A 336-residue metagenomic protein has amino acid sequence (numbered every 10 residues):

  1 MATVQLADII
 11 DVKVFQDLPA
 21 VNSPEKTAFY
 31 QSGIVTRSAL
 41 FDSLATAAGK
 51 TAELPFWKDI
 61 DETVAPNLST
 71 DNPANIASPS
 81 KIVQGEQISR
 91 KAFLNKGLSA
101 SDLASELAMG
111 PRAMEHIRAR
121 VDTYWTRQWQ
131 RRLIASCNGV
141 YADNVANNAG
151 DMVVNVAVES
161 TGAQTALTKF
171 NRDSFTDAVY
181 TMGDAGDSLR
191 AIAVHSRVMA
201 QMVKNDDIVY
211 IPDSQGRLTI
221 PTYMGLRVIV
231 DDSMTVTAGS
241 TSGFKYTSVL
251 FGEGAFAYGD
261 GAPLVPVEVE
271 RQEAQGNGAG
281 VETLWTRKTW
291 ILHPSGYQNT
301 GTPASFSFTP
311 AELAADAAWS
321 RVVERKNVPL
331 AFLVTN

Functional and structural regions predicted by a protein language model:
M1-F29, S248-G252, A262-N336: Protruding loop/beta-arch "assembly-hinge" segments enriched in small, turn-prone residues
M1-R90, D187, D316-N336: N-terminal "assembly arms/tails" that initiate or stabilize quaternary assembly in self-assembling proteins
L54, Q84-N148, D184-R197, V228 (+1 more regions): Long, contiguous amphipathic alpha-helices that act as assembly "spine/axial" helices in icosahedral shell and virion
E62-A65, A108, Q201-K204, I211 (+2 more regions): Short helix/loop capping segments that flank catalytic or ligand/cofactor-binding pockets
I76-V83, S214-R227, S305-R325: Short, cationic low-complexity segments
A142-M224: Extended, solvent-exposed, turn-rich assembly/linker loops in the middle of proteins
A193-A200, N205-D207, S214-T283, R287-T289: Extended serine/threonine-enriched, polar tracts that run as long, contiguous segments within proteins
